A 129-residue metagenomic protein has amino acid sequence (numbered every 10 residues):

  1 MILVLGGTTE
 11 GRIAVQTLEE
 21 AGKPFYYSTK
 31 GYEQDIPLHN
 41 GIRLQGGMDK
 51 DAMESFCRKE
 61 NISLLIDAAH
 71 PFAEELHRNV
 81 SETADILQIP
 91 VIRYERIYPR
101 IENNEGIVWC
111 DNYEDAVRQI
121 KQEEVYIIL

Functional and structural regions predicted by a protein language model:
M1-A21, Y26-S28, I97-L129: Non-catalytic interface/targeting segments
G7-E10, G47-D49, H70-E74: Short beta->alpha connector loops
V15-T17, H39-N40, H77-V80: Short amphipathic alpha-helical segments
T29-G31, G46-G47, E95: Residues at the C-termini of beta-strands that transition into short coil/loop
E33-G41, P99-N104: Short loop/helix-cap segments at secondary-structure boundaries that form the rim of catalytic
G41-C57: Glycine-rich, highly charged phosphate/nucleotide-binding loops
E54-A116: Glycine/small-residue-rich loop that forms an oxyanion/phosphate-binding "nest" at active or ligand-binding sites
